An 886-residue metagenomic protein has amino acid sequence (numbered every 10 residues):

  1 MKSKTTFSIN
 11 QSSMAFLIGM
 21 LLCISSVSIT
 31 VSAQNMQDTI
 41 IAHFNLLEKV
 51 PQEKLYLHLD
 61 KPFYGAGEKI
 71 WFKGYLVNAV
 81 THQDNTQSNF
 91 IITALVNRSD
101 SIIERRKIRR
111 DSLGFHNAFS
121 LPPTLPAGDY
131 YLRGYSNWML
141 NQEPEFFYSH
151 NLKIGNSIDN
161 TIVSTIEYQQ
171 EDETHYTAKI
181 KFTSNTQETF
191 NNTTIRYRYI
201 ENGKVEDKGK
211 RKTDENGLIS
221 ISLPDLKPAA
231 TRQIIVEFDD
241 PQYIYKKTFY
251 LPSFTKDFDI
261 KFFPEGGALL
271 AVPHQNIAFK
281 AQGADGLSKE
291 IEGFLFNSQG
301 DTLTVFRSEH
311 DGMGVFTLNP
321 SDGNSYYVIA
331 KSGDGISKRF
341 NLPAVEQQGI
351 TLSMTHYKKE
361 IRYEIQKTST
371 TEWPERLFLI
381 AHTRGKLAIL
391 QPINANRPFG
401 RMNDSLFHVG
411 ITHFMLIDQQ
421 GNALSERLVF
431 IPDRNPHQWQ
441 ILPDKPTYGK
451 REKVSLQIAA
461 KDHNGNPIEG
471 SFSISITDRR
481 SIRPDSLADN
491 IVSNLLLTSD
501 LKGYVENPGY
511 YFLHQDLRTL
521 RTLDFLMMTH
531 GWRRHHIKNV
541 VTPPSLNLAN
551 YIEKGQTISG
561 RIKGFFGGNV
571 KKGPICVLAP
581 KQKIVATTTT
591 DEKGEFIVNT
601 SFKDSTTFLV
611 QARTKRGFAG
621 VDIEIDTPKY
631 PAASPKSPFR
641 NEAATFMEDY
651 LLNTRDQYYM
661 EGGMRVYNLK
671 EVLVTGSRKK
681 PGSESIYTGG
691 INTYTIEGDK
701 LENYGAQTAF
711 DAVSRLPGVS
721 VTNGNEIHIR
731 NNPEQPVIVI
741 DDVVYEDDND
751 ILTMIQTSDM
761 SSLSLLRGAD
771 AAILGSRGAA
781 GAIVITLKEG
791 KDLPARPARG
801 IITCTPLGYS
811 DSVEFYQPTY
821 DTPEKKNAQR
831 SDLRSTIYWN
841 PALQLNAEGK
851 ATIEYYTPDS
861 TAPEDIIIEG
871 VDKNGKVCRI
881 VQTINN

Functional and structural regions predicted by a protein language model:
M1-I40: Bacterial Sec-dependent N-terminal signal peptides
N35-E53, H58, F63-G65, K69-R109 (+4 more regions): Contiguous segments within soluble domain cores/interaction surfaces
L46-V50, K61, G65, P122 (+20 more regions): Surface-exposed, low-complexity/disordered segments and acidic/polar micro-motifs at processing/linker regions
I92-A94, R196-R198, E292-F296, F378-I380 (+5 more regions): Beta-strand signatures of extracellular beta-sandwich domains
R106-D111, G209-N216, T304-D311, V585-K593 (+1 more regions): Short, acidic Ser/Thr/Gly-rich low-complexity loop/linker segments typical of extracellular and cell-surface proteins
N117-L121: Ligand-binding face of N-terminal immunoglobulin V-set domains in extracellular IgSF glycoproteins
Y130-G134, Y326, T412-F414: A short tyrosine-centered beta-strand micro-motif
T722, E726-G768, L787-I801: Periplasmic plug
